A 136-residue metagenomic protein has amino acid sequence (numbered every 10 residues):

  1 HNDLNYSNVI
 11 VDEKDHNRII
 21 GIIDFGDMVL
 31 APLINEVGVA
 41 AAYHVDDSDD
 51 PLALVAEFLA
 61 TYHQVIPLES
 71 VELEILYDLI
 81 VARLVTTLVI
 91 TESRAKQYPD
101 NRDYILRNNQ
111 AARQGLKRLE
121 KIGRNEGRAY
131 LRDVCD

Functional and structural regions predicted by a protein language model:
H1, A31, L52, A82 (+1 more regions): Electropositive phosphate-/nucleotide-binding environments in soluble metabolic enzymes
H1-I34: Active-site acidic catalytic loop and adjacent metal/ATP-binding pocket of ATP-dependent phosphoryl transfer enzymes
N5-Y6, I10-D15, I66-E72, L88-R94 (+1 more regions): Short, charged low-complexity intrinsically disordered segments located at boundaries of structured domains
G21, E36, D78, L84 (+1 more regions): Residue-level recognition of specific faces of alpha-helices
L33-P67, V81-P99: Active-site activation/catalytic loop segments of kinase-like enzymes and analogous catalytic loops in related
S70-I80: All-alpha amphipathic helical-bundle segments outside canonical DNA-binding/catalytic cores that form hydrophobic
I90-D136: ATP/Mg2+ or Mg2+-diphosphate-binding catalytic cores that bind nucleotide phosphates or diphosphates via glycine-rich
